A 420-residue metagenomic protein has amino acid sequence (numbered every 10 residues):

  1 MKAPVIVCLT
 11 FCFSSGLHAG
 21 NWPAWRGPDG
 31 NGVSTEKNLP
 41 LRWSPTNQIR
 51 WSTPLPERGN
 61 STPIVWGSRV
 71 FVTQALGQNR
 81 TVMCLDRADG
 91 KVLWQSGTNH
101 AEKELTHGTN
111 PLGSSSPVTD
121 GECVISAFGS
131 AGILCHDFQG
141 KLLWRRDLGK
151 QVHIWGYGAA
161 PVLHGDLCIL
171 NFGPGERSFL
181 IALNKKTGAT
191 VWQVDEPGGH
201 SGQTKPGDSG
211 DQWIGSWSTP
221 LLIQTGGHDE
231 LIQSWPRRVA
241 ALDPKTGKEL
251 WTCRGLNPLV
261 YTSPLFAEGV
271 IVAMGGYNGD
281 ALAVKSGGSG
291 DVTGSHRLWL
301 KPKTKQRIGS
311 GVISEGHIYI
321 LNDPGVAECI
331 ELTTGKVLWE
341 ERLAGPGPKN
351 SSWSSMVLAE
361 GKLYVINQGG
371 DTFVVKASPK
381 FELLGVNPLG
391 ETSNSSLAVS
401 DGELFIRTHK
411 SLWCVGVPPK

Functional and structural regions predicted by a protein language model:
P4-G16: Bacterial N-terminal signal peptides
L17-K420: Noncatalytic, solvent-exposed loop/strand surfaces of beta-propeller-type extracellular/periplasmic domains
